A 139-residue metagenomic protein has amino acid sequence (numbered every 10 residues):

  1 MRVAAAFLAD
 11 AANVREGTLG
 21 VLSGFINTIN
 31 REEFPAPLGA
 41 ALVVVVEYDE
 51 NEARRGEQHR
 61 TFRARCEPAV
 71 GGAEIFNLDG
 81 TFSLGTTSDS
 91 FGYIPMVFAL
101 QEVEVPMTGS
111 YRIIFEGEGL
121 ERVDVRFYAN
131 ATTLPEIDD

Functional and structural regions predicted by a protein language model:
R2-P106, R112-G117, E121-D139: Contiguous segments within soluble domain cores/interaction surfaces
